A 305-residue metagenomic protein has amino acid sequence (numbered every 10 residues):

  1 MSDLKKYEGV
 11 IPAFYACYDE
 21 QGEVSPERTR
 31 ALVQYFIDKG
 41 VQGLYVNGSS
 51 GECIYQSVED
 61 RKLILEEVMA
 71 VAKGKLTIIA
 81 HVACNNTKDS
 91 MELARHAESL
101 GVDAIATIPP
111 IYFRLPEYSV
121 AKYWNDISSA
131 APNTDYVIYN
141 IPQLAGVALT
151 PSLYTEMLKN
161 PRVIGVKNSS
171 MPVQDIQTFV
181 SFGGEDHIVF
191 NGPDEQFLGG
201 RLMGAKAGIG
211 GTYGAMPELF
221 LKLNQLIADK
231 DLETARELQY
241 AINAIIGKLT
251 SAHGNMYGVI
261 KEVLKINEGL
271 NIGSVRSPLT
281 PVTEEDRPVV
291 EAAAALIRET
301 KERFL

Functional and structural regions predicted by a protein language model:
S2, F36, A97, T155-L158 (+1 more regions): Structural motif
D3-P12, C17-A148, L264, T280: Active-site beta->alpha loop and helix N-cap motifs at the rims of alpha/beta catalytic domains
K6-C17, K39, A205, T212-L305: C-terminal alpha-helical cap/extension of soluble enzyme domains
S25-R28, L32, D60, I64 (+11 more regions): General structural feature for long, well-ordered alpha-helical segments within catalytic domains of soluble enzymes
I64-L65, H96, N125-D126, E185-D186 (+4 more regions): Short alpha-helix boundary/capping motifs
A70-L76, S99-G101, A131-T134, K159-R162 (+3 more regions): Short helix-capping segments at alpha-helix termini
E98-L100, I188-V189, A293-I297: A short, hydrophobic/aromatic-rich structural module that often spans a beta strand with its adjoining loop
A130, P142-I246, H253: Catalytic alpha/beta core domains of metabolic enzymes, predominantly
